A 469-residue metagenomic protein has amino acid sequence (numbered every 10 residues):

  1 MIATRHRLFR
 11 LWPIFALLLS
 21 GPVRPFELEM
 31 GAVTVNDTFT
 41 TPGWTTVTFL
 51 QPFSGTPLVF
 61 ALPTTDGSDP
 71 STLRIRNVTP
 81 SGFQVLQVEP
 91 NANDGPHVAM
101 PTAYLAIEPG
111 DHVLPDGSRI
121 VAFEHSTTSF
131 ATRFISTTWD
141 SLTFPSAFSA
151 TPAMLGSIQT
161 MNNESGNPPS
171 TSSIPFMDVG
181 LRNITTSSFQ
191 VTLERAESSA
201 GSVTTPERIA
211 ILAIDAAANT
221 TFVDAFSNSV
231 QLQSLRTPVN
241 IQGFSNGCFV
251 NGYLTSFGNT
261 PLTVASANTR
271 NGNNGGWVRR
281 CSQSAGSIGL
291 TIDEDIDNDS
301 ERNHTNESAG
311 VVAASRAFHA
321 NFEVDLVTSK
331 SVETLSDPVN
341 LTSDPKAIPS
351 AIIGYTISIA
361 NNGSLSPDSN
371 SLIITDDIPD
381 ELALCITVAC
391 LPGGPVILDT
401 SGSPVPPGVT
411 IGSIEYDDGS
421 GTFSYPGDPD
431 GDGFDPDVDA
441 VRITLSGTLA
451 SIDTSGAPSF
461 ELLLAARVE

Functional and structural regions predicted by a protein language model:
I2-W12: Bacterial N-terminal signal peptides that target proteins for export
A3, L17, E323-V324: Helix-centric, low-specificity signal for extended rod-like, repetitive segments
H6, D37, D66-D69, D94 (+16 more regions): Acidic-enriched, low-complexity/disordered segments with a strong bias for Aspartate over Glutamate
R10-S20: Bacterial N-terminal signal peptides
P25-F322: Extracellular receptor-binding modules and their adjoining Ser/Thr/Gly/Asp/Asn-rich linkers
N321-E469: Exported/extracytosolic protein signature
